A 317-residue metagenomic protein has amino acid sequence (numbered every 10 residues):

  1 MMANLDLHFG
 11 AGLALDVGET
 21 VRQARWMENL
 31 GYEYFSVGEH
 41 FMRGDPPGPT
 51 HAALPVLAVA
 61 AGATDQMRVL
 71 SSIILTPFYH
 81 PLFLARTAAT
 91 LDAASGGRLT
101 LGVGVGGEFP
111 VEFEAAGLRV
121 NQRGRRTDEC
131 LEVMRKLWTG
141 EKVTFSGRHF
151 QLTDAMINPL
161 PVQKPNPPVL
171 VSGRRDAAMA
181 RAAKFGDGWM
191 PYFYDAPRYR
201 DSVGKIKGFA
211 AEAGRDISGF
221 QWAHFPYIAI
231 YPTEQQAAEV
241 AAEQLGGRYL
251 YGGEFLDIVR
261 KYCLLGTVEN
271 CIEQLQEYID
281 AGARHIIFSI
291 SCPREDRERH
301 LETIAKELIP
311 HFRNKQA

Functional and structural regions predicted by a protein language model:
M1-A63, K164-P167, S291: N-terminal beta1-alpha1-beta2 module of alpha/beta enzyme domains
M1-G18, P77-F145, Y192-G204: Flexible, glycine-rich active-site loops centered on histidine and acidic residues that chelate a metal or position
A3, A116, V120-L160, Y194-R284 (+3 more regions): An alpha-helical appendage that flanks or caps ligand/catalytic pockets
L5-A11, F35-V37, R68-S71, L99-V103 (+4 more regions): Hydrophobic faces of well-ordered beta-strands that scaffold small-molecule active sites in alpha/beta enzyme cores
D6-G18, I74-L82, Q163-R174, D257-E269: Active-site mouth loops of central-metabolism enzymes
D16-M27, T87, V171-R181, T267-E277: Short, acidic/polar
E28-N29, L57-Q66, A88, D92-R98 (+3 more regions): Acidic (Asp/Glu)-rich catalytic clusters
G31, E39, A60, L91 (+10 more regions): Conserved, mostly hydrophobic/aromatic
